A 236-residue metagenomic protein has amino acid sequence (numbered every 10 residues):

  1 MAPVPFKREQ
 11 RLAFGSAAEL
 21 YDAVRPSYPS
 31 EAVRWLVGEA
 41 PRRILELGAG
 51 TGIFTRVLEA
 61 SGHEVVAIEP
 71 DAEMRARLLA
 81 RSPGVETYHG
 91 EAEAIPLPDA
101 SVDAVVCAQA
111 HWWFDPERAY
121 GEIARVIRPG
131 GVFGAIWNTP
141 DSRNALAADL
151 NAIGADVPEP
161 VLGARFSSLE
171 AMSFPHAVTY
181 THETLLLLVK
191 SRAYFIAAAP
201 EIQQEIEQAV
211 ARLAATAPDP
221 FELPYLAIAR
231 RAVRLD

Functional and structural regions predicted by a protein language model:
M1-A40: Conserved class I S-adenosyl-L-methionine
P41-G48: Conserved class I S-adenosyl-L-methionine
R43, E64, V132: Residues at the starts of beta-strands that form the adenosine-phosphate
T51-A94: Class I SAM-dependent methyltransferase SAM/SAH-binding core
E93-A104: A short acidic, Gly/Pro-enriched loop at the edge of an enzyme's catalytic core that lines a small-molecule cofactor
D103-E117: A short SAM/SAH-binding and catalytic strip from SAM-dependent methyltransferases
R118-Y180: Conserved catalytic/acceptor-binding region of the Class I
V161-D236: Conserved Class I S-adenosyl-L-methionine
